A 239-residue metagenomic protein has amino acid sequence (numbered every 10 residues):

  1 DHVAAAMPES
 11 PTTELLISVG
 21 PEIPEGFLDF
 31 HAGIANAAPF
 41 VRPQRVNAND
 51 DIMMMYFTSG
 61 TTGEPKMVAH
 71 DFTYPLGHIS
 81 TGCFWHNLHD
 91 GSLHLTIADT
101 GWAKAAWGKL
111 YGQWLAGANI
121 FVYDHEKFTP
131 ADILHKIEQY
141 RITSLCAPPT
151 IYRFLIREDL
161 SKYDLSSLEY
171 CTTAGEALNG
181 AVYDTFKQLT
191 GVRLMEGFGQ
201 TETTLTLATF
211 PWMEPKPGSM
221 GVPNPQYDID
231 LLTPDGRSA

Functional and structural regions predicted by a protein language model:
D1, A5, K66-A69, T96 (+2 more regions): Short beta-strand->loop structural element characteristic of the AMP-binding/adenylate-forming
D1-A35: Structural core segment of the AMP-binding/adenylate-forming
S18-E25, A35-F57, E64, N87-L93 (+1 more regions): Conserved pre-ATP/AMP-binding loop-to-beta segment of ANL
H31-A32, L115, I142-A147, I156-K216 (+2 more regions): Gly/Ser/Thr-rich phosphate-binding loop
G33-I34, T58, P75, G221: Adenylate-forming
Q44-N47, G218-N224: Short Gly/Pro-enriched turn/cap motifs at secondary-structure boundaries
M53-G77: Conserved AMP-binding A3 loop
L76-L93, T100-T143, E158: Conserved AMP-binding/adenylation subdomain of ANL enzymes
